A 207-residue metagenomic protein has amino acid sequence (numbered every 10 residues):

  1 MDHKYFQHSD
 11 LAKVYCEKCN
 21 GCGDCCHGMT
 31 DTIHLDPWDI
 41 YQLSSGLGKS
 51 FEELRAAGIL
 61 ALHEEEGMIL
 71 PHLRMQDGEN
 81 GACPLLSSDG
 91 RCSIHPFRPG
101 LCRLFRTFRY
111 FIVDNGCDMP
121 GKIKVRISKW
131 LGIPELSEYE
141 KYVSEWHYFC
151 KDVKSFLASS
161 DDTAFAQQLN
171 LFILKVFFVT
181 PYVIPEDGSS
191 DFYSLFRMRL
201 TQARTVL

Functional and structural regions predicted by a protein language model:
M1-L207: Short loop/turn segments that flank or connect secondary-structure elements
